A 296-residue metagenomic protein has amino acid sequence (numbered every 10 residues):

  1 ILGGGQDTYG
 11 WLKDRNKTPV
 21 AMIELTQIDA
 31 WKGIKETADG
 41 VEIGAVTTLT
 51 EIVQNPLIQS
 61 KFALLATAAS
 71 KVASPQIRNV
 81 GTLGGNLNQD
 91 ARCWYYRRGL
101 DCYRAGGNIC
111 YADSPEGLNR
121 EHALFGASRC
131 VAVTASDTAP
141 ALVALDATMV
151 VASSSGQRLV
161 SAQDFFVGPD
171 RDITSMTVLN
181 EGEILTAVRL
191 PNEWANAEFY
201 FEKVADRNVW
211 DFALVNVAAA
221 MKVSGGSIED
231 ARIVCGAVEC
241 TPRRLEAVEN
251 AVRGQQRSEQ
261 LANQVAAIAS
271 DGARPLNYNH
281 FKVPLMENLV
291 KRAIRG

Functional and structural regions predicted by a protein language model:
I1-G296: C-terminal structural segment of proteins
